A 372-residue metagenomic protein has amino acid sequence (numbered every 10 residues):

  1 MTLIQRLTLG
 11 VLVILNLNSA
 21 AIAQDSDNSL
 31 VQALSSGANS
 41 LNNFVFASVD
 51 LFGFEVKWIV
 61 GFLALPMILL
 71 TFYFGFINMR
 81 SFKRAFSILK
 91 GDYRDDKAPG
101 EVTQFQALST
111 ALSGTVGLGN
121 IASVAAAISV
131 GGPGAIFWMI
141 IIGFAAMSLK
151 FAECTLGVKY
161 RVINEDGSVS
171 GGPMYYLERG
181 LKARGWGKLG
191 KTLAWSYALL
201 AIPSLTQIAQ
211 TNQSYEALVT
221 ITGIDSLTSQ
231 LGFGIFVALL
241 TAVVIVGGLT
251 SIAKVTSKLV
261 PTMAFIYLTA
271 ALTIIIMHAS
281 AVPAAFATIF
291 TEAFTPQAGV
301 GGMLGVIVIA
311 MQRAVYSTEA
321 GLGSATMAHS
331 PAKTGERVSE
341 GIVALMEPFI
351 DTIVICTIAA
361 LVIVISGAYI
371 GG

Functional and structural regions predicted by a protein language model:
L3-L118, S129-A135, A146: N-terminal alpha-helical transmembrane segments of multi-pass membrane transport and channel/translocase proteins
D25-F44, R161-D166, Q213, G223 (+1 more regions): Transmembrane alpha-helical segments and their short flanking loops that form helix-hairpins/helix-helix interfaces
L63-P66, L70, F74-F86, A201 (+4 more regions): Membrane-interface loop-to-helix entry segments
L70-T71, L112-S113, I142-V169, E178-V244: Helix-loop-helix module between adjacent transmembrane segments
K97-V130, L156-K159, E165-G180, T192 (+2 more regions): Alpha-helical membrane segments and immediately flanking helix-loop junctions that form or couple to the substrate/ion
E153-E165, A270-T288, G299, P331-A332 (+2 more regions): Extracellular/periplasmic helix-exit of transmembrane alpha-helices
Y175-K188, Q210-G232, L322-T357, L361 (+1 more regions): Helix-loop-helix connectors at the membrane interface of multi-pass transporters/channels
G247-S257, T262-A325, H329-T334, P348: Membrane-embedded translocation segments of transport machinery
